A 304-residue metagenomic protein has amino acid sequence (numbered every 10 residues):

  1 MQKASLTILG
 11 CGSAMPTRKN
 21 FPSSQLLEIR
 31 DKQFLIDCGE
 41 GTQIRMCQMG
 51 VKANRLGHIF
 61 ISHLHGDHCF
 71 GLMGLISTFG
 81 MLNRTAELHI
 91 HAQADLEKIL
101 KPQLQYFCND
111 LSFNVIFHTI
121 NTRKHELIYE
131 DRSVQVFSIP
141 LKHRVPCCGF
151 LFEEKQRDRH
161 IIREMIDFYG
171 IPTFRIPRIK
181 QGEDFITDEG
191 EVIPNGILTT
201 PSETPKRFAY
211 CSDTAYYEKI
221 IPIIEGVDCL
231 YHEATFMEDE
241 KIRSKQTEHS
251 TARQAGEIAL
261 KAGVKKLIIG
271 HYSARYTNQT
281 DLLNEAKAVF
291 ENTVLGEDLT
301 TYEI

Functional and structural regions predicted by a protein language model:
M1-M49, T85-E87, F150-F152, T200-C211 (+1 more regions): Conserved beta-strand hairpin/beta-sheet module of binuclear metal-dependent hydrolase folds, prominently
L6, D37, M46, H63 (+8 more regions): Divalent metal-coordination and catalytic microenvironments
T7, H91, I116-N121, F137-I139 (+1 more regions): General small-molecule cofactor/ligand-binding pocket signal
I36-G39, L56-L64, Q93, F208-T214 (+3 more regions): Active-site neighborhood of phospho(di)ester-bond hydrolases with catalytic His/Asp-centered motifs
G41-H91, T119-N121: Active-site metal-binding motif and surrounding structural segment of the metallo-beta-lactamase
L72-T78, T277-E285: Metal-dependent catalytic neighborhoods of phosphoester/phosphodiester hydrolases
R84-L88, Q93-N121: Active-site neighborhood of divalent metal-dependent phosphoester bond hydrolases
N121-I269, T280-N284, V289: Metal-dependent phosphodiesterase/nuclease catalytic metal-binding core
